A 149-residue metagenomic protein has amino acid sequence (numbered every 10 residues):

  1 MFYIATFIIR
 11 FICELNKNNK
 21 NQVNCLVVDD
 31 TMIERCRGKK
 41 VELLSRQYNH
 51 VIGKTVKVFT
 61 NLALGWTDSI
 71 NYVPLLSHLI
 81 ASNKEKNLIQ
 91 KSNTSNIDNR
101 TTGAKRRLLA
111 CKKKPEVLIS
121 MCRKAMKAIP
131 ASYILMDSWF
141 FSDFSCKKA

Functional and structural regions predicted by a protein language model:
M1-L135, W139-A149: Conserved, well-structured functional cores that handle cations and Mg-NTP chemistry
